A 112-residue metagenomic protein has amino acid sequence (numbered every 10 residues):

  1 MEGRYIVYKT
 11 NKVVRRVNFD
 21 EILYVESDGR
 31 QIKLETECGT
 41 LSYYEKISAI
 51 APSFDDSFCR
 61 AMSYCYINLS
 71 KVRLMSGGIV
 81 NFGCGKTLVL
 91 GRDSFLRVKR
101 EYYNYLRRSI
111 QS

Functional and structural regions predicted by a protein language model:
M1-S112: Basic, polyanion-interacting recognition surfaces, primarily in bacterial LytTR/OmpR-type DNA-binding effector domains
